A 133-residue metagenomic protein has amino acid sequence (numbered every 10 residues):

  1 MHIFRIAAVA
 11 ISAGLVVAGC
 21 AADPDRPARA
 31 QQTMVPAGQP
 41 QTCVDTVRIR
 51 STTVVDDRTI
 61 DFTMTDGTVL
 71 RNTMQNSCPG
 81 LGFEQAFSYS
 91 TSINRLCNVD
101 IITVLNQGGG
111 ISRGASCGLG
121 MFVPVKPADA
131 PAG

Functional and structural regions predicted by a protein language model:
M1-A10: Bacterial N-terminal signal peptides that target proteins for export
V16-G19: C-terminal motif of bacterial Sec signal peptides marking the signal peptidase cleavage site
A21-P24: Bacterial signal peptide processing site
R29-R50, L81-E84, Y89: Post-signal peptide N-terminal segment of mature Sec-exported envelope proteins
G38-Q75: Post-signal-peptide N-terminal segment of Sec-exported extracytoplasmic proteins
Q75-G133: Helix-rich interaction surfaces within compact, conserved domain-sized segments that mediate assembly or partner
